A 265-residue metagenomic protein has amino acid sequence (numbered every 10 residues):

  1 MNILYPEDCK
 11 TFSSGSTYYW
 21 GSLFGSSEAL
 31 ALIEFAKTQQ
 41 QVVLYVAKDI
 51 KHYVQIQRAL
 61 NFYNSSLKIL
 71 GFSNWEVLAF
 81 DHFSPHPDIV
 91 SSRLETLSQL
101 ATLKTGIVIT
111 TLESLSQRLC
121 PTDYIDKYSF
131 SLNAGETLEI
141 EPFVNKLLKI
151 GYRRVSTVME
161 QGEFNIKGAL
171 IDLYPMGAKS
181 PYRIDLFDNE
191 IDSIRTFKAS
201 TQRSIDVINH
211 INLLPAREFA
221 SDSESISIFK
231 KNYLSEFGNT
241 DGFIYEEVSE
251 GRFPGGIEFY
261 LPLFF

Functional and structural regions predicted by a protein language model:
M1-F265: ASCE RecA-like P-loop NTPase motor cores that couple ATP hydrolysis to mechanical translocation on nucleic acids
